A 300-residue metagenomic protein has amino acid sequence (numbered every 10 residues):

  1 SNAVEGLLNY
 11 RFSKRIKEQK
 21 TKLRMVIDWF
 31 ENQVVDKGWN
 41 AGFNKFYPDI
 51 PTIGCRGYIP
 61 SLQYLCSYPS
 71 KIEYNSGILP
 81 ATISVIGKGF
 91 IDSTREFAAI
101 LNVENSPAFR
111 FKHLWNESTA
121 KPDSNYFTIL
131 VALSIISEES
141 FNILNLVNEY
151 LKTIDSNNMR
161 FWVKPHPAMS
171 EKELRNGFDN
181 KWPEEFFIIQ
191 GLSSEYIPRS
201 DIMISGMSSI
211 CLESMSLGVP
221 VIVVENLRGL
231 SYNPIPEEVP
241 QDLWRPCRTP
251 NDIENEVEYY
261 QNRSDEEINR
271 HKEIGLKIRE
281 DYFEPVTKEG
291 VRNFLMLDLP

Functional and structural regions predicted by a protein language model:
S1-K112, I210-C211: Active-site and donor-binding regions of nucleotide-sugar-utilizing enzymes
R24-M25, T128, R160, D201-I202: Structural motif
V35-D36, S61-Y64, F90-T94, H113-W115 (+3 more regions): Short, charged/polar "capping" segments at the starts of alpha-helices and the immediately preceding loops
T52, I83, M203-I204, V221: Short, well-ordered beta-strand core segments
F97-N105, N180, S209-D281: Catalytic binding pocket for nucleotide-activated donors in carbohydrate/polymer assembly enzymes
E104-D179: Conserved catalytic-core segment of nucleotide-activated headgroup transferases in glycan assembly
A168-L217: Donor nucleotide-activated moiety binding/catalytic core segment of transferases that use nucleotide-activated donors
D281-P300: C-terminal alpha-helical cap of glycosyltransferases
